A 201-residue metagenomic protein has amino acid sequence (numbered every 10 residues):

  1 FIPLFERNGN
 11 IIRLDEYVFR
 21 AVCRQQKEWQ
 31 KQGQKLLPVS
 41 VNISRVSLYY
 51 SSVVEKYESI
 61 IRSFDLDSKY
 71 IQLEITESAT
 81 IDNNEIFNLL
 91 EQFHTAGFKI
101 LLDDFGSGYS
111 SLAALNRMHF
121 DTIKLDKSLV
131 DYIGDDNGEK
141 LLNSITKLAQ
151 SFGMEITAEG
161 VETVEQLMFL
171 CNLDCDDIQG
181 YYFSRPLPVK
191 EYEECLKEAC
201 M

Functional and structural regions predicted by a protein language model:
F1: Conserved, function-defining core regions and hallmark residues within catalytic/recognition domains
N10-I86, G160: Catalytic core of bacterial c-di-GMP phosphodiesterases, primarily the EAL and HD-GYP domains, capturing alpha-helical
S44-S51, Y70-N83, A96-M201: EAL-family c-di-GMP phosphodiesterase catalytic domain
Y57-D67, L90, N116-H119, C171: Acidic (Asp/Glu)-rich catalytic clusters
E58, F87-E91, L142-T146: Short amphipathic alpha-helical segments and helix-helix/interface helices
